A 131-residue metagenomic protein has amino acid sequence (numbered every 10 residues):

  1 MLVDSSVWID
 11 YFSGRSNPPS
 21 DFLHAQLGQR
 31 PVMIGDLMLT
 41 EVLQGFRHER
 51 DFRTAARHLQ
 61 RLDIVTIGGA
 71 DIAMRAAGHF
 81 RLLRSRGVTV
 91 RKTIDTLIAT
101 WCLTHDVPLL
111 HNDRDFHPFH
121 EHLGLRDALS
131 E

Functional and structural regions predicted by a protein language model:
M1-I34, Q44-R57: Short, well-structured N-terminal submotif of metal-dependent ribonuclease cores
D4, G35, R91-K92, D113 (+1 more regions): Histidine- and aromatic-rich ligand-binding microenvironments
W8-I9, L39-V42, F116: A generic structural signal for short hydrophobic patches within well-formed alpha-helices
S20, L39, F52, A73-A77 (+1 more regions): A general structural signal for well-ordered alpha-helical segments in protein cores
E49-R53, L83, R126-S130: Short, hinge-like loop/turn segments at secondary-structure boundaries
R50, R57-D63, G69: Active-site-proximal, substrate-binding regions of enzyme catalytic domains and RNA-binding/basic surfaces
I64-L110: Active-site neighborhoods of divalent-metal-dependent phosphate/nucleic-acid chemistry enzymes
A99, L103-E131: Acidic, PIN/NYN-like endoribonuclease modules and their adjacent C-terminal/linker elements
